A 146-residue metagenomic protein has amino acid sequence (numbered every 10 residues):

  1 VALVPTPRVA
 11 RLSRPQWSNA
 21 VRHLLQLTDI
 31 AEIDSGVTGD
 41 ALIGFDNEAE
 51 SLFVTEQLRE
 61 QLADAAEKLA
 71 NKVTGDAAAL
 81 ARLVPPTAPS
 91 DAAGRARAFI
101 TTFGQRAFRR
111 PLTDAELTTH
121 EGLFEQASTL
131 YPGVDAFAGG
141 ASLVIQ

Functional and structural regions predicted by a protein language model:
V1-Q146: Low-complexity, glycine/serine/threonine/alanine-rich intrinsically disordered linker and propeptide segments
